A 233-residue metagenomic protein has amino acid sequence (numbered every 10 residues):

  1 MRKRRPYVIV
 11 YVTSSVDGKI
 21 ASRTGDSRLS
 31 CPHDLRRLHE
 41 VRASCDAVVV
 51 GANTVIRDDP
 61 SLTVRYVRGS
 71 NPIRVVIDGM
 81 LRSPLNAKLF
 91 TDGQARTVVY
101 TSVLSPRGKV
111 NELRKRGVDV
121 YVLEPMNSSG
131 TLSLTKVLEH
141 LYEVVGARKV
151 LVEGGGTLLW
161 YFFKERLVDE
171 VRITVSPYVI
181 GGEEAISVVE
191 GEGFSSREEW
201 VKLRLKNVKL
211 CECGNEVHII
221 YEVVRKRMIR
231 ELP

Functional and structural regions predicted by a protein language model:
M1-P233: Enzymes that bind and transform nitrogen-containing heteroaromatic metabolites
